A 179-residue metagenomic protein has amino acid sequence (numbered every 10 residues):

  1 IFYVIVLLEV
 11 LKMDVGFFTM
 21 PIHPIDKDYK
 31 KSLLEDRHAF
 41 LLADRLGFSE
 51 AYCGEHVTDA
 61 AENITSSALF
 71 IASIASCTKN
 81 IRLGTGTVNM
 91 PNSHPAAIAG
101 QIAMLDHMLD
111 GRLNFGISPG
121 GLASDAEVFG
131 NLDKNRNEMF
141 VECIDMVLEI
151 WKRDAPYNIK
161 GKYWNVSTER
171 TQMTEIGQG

Functional and structural regions predicted by a protein language model:
I5-T85, Q178: N-terminal beta1-alpha1-beta2 module of alpha/beta enzyme domains
P21, V57-T58, N89-P91, P119-A123: Active-site-proximal loop/turn and secondary-structure-junction residues that shape catalytic pockets, frequently
D26, V88, G130: Short, flexible active-site loop motifs that bind/organize anionic cofactors or intermediates
D28-E35, E62-S66, S93, A97 (+1 more regions): Alpha-helix N-cap and loop-to-helix initiation/capping positions
R82-V88, N114-S118: A short, GP-enriched loop/loop-strand-helix hinge that lies immediately N-terminal to, or at the N-terminal rim
H94-G179: Internal, glycine-rich beta/alpha segment that forms the wall or movable "lid" of small-molecule/cofactor binding
